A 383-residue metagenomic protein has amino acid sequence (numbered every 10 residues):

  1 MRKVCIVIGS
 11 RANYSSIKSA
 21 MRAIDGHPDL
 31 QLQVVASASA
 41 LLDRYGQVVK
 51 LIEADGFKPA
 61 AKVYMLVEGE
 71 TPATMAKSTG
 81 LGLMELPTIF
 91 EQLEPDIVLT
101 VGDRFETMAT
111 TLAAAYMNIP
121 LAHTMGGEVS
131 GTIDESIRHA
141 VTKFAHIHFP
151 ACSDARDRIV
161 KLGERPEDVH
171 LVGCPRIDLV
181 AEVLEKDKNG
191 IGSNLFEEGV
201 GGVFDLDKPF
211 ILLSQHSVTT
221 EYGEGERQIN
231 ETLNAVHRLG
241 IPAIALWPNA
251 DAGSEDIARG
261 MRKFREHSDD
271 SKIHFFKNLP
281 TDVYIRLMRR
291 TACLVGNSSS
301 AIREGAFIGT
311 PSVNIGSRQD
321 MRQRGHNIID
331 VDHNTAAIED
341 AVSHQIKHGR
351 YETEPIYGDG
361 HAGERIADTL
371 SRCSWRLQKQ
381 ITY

Functional and structural regions predicted by a protein language model:
V7-I8, Y14-D25, M65-E167, I177: Active-site and donor-binding regions of nucleotide-sugar-utilizing enzymes
H27-Q33, G240-P242: A generic structural motif
Q31-M75, E85: Conserved nucleotide-sugar phosphate-binding/catalytic loop shared by glycosyltransferases and other
L41-D43, A145-G225: A nucleotide-sugar donor-handling region in carbohydrate enzymes
I52, K188-R290: Donor-nucleotide binding loops and adjacent catalytic segments primarily of GT-B fold Leloir glycosyltransferases
T100-V101, M108, H123, H148 (+1 more regions): A donor-sugar binding/catalytic signature common to diverse glycosyltransferases and related nucleotide-sugar
A301-R303, F307-H348, E352: Catalytic binding pocket for nucleotide-activated donors in carbohydrate/polymer assembly enzymes
I346-Y383: C-terminal amphipathic helix plus adjacent low-complexity, charged tail appended to glycosyltransferase catalytic
